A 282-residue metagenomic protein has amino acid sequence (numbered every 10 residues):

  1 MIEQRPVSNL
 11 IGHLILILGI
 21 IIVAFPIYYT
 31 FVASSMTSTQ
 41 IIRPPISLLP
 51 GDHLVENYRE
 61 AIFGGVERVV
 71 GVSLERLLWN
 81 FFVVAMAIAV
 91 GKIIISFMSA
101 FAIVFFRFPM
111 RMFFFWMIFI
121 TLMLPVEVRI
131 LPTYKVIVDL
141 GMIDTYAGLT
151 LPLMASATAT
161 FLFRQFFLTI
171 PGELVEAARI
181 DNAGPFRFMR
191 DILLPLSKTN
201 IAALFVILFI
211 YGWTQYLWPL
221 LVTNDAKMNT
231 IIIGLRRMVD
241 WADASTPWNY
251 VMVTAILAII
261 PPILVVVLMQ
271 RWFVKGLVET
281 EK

Functional and structural regions predicted by a protein language model:
I2-Q4, S8-K282: A structural signal for multi-pass alpha-helical bundles of membrane permease subunits that mediate small-molecule
